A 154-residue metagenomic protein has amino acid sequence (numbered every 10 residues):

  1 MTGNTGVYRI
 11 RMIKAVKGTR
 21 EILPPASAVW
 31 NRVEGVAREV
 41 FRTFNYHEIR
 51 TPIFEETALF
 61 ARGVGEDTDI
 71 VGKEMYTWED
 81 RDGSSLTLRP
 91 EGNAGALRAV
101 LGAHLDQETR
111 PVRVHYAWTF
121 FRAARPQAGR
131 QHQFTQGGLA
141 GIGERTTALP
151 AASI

Functional and structural regions predicted by a protein language model:
N4-I154: TRNA-recognition modules of translation machinery and tRNA-sensing kinases, especially anticodon-binding
